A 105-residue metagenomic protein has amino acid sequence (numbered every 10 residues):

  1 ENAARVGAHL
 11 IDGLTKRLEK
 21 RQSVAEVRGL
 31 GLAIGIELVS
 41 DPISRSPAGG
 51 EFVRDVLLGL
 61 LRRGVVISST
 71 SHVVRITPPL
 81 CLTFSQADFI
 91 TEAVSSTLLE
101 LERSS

Functional and structural regions predicted by a protein language model:
E1-S105: Conserved N-terminal phosphate-binding loop of PLP-dependent enzymes in the Aspartate aminotransferase
